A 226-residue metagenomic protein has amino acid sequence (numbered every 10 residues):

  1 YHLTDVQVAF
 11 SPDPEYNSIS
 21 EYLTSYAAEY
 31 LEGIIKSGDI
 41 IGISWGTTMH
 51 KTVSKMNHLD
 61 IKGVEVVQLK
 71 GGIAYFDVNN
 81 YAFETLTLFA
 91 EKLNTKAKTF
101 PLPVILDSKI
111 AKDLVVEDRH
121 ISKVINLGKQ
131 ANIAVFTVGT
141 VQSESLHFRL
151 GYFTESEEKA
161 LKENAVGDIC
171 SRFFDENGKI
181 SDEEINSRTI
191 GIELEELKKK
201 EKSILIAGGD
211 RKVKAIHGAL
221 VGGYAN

Functional and structural regions predicted by a protein language model:
Y1-K109, V213, V221-N226: N-terminal active-site beta-alpha-beta segment that forms phosphate/nucleotide-binding and substrate-recognition loops
G72-N226: Conserved phosphate- and dinucleotide-binding cores of soluble alpha/beta proteins, encompassing both enzyme active
